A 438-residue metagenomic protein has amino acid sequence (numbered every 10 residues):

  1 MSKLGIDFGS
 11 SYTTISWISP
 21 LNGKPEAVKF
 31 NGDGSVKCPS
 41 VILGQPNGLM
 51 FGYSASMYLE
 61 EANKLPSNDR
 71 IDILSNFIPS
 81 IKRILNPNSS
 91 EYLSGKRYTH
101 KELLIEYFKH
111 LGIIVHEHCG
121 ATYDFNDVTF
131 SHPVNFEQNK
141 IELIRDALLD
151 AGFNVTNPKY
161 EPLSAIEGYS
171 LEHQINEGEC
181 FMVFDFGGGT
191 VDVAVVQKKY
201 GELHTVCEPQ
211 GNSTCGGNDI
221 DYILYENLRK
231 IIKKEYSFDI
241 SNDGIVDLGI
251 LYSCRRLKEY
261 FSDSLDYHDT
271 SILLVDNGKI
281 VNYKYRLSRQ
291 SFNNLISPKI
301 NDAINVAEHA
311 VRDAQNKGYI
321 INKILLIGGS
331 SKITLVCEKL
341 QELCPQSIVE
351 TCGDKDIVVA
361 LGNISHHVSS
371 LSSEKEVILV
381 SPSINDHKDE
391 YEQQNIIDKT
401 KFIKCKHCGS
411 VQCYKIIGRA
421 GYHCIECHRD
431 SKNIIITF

Functional and structural regions predicted by a protein language model:
M1, T156-F184, V358-S372: Conserved phosphate-binding catalytic cores of ATP/NTP-utilizing and phosphoryl-transfer enzymes
M1-P25, H173-V206: Gly/Thr-rich phosphate-binding beta-strand-loop-beta motif of the actin/hexokinase/Hsp70
L21-A151, Y160, Y222-Y267, K284 (+1 more regions): Phosphate-binding loop and its immediate beta->loop->alpha context in nucleotide/phosphate-handling enzymes
I105-E106, I223, K230, F261-I384: Helical "lid/coupling" subdomains associated with nucleotide-phosphate turnover
G187, G409, H428: Cys/His-coordinated zinc-binding microdomains
K404-K406, I425: Cys/His/Pro-rich metal-binding microdomains
Q412, D430-N433: Cys/His-rich microdomains that often coordinate metals
G418-D430: Cysteine-rich micro-motifs
